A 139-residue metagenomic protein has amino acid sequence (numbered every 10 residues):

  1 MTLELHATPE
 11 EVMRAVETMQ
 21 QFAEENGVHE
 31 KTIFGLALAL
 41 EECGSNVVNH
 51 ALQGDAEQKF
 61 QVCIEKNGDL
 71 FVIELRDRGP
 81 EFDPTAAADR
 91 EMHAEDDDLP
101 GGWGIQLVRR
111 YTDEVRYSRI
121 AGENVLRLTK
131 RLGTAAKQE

Functional and structural regions predicted by a protein language model:
M1-T2, V48-E139: Conserved beta-strand-loop-beta-strand hairpin that lines the nucleotide-binding pocket of ATP/GTP-utilizing enzymes
T2-R14: STAS-typified acidic loop motif
A7-E10, V28-K31, D55, K66: Structural signature of the histidine kinase catalytic ATP-binding subdomain
P9-V12, I33, A37, E57 (+1 more regions): Short, structured helix-loop boundary elements
V12, V16-M19, V108: Heptad-repeat coiled-coil signal-transmission/dimerization helices
E17-E41, D97-P100: Conserved short strand/loop->alpha-helix "switch" segment adjacent to the catalytic nucleotide/phosphoryl-transfer site
E41-E42, E74: Acidic-residue sensor for enzyme active/binding pockets
C43, V47: Hydrophobic residues in the alpha-helical elements that line and stabilize the ATP-binding pocket of the HATPase_c
